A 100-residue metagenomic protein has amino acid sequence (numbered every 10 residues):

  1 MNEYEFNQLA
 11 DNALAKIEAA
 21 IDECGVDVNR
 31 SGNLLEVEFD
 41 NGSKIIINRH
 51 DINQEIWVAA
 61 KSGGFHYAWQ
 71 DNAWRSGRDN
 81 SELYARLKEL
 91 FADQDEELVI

Functional and structural regions predicted by a protein language model:
M1-I100: N-terminal intrinsically disordered, cationic/polar leader segments that include organellar targeting peptides
